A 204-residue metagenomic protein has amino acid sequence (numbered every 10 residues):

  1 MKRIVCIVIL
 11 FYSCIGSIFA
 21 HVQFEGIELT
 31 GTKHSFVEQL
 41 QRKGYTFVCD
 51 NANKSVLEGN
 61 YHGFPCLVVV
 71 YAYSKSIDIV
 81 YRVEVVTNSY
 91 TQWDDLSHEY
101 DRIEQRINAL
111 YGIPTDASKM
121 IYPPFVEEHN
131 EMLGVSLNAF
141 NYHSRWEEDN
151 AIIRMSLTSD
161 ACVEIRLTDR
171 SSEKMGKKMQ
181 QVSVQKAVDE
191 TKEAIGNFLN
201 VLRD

Functional and structural regions predicted by a protein language model:
I4-I18: Sec-dependent N-terminal signal peptides
I9, E25, L67: Generic anion/oxyanion-binding catalytic loop in active/binding sites
G16, V68, V126-E127: A generic alpha-helix propensity feature with a strong bias for hydrophobic helices
H21-N53, N88-D204: Non-cytosolic coordination micro-motifs
G59-R106: Mid-chain, structured segments of secreted extracytoplasmic proteins
